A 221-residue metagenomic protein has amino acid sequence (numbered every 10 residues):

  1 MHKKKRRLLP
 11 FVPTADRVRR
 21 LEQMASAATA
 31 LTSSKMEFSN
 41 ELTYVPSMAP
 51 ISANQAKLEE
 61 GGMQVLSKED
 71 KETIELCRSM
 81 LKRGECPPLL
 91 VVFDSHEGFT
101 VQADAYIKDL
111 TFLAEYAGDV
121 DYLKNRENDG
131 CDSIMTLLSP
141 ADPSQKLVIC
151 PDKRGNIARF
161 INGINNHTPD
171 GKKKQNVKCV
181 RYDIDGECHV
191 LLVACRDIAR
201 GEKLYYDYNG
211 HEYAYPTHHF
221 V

Functional and structural regions predicted by a protein language model:
M1-G98, G210, P216-V221: Accessory low-complexity/Zn-finger-associated flanking regions of SET/PR-domain chromatin methyltransferases
K5, T32, F38, L110 (+2 more regions): Generic detection of intrinsically disordered/low-complexity segments and helix-coil linkers/edges
R6-R7, V148, V180: Residue-level detector of intrinsically disordered/flexible regions characterized by low predicted structural confidence
A28, S34, C150-P151, R196: Alpha-helical interaction segments
Y44, F93, Y106, Y116 (+4 more regions): Sequence-level detector for tyrosine residue identity
G62-Q175: Catalytic cores of histone-lysine modification enzymes
G163, H167-V221: C-terminal SET catalytic tail plus cysteine-rich post-SET Zn-binding segment of SAM-dependent SET-domain
